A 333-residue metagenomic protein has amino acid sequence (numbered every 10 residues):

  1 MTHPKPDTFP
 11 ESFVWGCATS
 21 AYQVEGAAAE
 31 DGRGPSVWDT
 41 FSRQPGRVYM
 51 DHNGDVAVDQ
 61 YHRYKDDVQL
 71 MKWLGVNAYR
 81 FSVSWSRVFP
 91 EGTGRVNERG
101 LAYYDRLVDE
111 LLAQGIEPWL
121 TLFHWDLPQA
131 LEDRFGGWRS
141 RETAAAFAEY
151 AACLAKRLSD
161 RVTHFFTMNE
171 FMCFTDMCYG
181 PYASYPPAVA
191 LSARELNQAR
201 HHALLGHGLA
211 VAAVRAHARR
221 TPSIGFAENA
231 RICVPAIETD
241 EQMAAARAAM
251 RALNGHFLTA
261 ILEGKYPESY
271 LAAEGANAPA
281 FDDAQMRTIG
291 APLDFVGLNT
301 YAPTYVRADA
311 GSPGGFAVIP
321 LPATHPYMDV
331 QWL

Functional and structural regions predicted by a protein language model:
T2-V48, K72, E91-T93, L101-L333: Active-site region of glycoside hydrolase catalytic domains
S12-V14, Y61, A78: A common structural microfeature
Y49-R63, R139-E142: Active-site mouth loops of central-metabolism enzymes
D55-K65, D282-G290: Alpha-helix-centered segments that form part of catalytic cores
D59, D66, R99, H202: Residue-level signal for the nucleotide or nucleotide-sugar donor/cofactor binding architecture
R63-S84, A291, F295: Catalytic domains of carbohydrate-active enzymes, especially glycoside hydrolases
V83-V96: Glycine-rich, proline-tolerant flexible connector loops at the mouths of alpha/beta enzymes
